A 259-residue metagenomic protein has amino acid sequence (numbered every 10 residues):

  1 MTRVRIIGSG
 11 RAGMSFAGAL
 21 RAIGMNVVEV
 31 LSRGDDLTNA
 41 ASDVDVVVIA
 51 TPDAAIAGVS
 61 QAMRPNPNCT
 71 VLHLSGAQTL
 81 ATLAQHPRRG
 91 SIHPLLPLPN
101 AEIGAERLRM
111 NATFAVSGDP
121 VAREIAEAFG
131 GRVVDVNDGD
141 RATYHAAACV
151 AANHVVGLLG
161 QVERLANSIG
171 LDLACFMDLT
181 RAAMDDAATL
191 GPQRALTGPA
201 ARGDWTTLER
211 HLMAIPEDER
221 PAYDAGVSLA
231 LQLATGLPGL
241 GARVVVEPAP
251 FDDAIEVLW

Functional and structural regions predicted by a protein language model:
M1-D43: NAD(P)+-binding Rossmann beta1-loop-alpha1 motif at the extreme N-terminus of oxidoreductases
T2-R3, N68, T113: Residues that mark the start of a beta-strand
V4, V27-V28, R89, V133 (+1 more regions): Hydrophobic anchor at the start of a short beta-strand that flanks the dinucleotide cofactor-binding loop
V4-I6, I49, V116: Hydrophobic Val/Ile/Leu positions in short beta-strands of Rossmann-like dinucleotide-binding domains
M14-G18, G34-G104: Rossmann-like NAD(P)(H) cofactor-binding subdomain of soluble oxidoreductases
F16, A22-I23, G104-T189, D253: Internal alpha-helical scaffold of NAD(P)-dependent oxidoreductase catalytic cores
A183-V244, P250, W259: Interdomain hinge/lid region at the active-site interface of Rossmann-like NAD(P)-dependent oxidoreductases
